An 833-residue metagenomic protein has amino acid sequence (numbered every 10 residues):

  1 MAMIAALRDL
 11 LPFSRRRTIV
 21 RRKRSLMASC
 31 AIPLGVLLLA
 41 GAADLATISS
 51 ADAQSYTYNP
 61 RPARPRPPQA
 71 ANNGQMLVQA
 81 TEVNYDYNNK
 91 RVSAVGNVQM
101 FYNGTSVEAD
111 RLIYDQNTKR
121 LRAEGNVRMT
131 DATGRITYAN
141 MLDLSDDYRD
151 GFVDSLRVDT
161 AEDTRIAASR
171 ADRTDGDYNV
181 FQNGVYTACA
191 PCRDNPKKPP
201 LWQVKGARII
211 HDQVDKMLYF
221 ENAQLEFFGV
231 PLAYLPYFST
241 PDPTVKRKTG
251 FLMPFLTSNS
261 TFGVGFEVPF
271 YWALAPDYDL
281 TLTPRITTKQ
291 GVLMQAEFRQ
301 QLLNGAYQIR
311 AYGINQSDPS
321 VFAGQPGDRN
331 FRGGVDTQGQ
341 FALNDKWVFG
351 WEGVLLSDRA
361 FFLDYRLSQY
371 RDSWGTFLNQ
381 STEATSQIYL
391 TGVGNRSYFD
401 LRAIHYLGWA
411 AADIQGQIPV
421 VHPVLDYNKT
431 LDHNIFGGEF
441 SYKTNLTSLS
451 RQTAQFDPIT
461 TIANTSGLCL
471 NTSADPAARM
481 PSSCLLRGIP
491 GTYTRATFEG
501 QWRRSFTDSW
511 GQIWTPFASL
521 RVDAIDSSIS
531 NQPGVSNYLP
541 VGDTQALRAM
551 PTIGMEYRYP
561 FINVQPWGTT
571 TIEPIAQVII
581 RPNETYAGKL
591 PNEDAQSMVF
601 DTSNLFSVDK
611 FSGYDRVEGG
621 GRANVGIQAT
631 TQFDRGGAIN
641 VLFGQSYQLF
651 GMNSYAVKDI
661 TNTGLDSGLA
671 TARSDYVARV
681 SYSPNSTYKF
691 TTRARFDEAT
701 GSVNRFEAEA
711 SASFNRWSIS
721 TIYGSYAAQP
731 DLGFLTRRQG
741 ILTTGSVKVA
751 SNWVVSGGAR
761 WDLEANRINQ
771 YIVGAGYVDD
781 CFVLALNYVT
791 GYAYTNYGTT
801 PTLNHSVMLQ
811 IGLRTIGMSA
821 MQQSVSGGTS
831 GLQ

Functional and structural regions predicted by a protein language model:
M1-R66: Cleavable N-terminal targeting peptides that direct proteins into the secretory/outer-membrane pathway or into
F13, I48, K90, Y114 (+4 more regions): A generic signature of intrinsically disordered, low-complexity regions enriched in glycine/proline and charged/polar
P33-L34, L39-A42, N72, K248 (+1 more regions): Intrinsically disordered, low-complexity segments enriched in small/polar residues
I48-N183, Q203-N222, L282, N445-R451: N-terminal amphipathic/hydrophobic interface segments
M141-L144, Y148-F152, V158-A207, H211-Q833: Outer-membrane beta-barrel proteins and related beta-barrel translocases across Gram-negative bacteria
